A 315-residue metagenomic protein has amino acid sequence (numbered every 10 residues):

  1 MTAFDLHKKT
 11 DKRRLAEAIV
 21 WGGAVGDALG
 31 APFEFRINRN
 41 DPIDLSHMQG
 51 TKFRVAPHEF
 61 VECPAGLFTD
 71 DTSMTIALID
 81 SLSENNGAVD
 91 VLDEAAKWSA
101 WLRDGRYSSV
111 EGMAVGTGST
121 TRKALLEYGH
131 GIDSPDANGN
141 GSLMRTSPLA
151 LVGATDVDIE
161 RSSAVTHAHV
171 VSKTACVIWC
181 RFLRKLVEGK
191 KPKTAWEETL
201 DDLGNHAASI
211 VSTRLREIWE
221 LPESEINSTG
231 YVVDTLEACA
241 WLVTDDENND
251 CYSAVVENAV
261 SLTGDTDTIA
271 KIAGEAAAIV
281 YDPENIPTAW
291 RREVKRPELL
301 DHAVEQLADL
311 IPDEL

Functional and structural regions predicted by a protein language model:
M1-L315: Structured, active/binding-site neighborhoods that engage oxygen-rich ligands
